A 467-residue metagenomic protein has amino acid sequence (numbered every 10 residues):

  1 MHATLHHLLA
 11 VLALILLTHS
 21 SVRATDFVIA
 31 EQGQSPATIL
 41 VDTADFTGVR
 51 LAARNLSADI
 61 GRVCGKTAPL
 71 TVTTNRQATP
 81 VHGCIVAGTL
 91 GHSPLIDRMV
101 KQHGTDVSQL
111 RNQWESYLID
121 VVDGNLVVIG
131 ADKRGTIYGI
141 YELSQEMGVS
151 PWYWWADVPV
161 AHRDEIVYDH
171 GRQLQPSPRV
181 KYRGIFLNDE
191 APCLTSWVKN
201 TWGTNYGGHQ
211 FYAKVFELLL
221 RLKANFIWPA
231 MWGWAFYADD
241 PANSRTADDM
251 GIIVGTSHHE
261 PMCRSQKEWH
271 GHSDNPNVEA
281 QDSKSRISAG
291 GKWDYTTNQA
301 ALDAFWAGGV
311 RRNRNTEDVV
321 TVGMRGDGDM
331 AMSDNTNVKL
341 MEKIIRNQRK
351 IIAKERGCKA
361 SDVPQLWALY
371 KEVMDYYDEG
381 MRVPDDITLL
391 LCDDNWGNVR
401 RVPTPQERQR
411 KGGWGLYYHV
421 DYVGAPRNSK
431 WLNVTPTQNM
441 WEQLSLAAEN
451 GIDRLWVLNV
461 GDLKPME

Functional and structural regions predicted by a protein language model:
H7-H19: Bacterial N-terminal signal peptides
A24-S177: Contiguous, structured surface segment used for ligand recognition
L70-V72, A161-Y168, M231-W232, A238-D249 (+1 more regions): Gly/Pro-rich turn-and-neighbor structural signature
L90-S93, L118, V122-P159, A238-N298: Hydrophobic or amphipathic alpha-helical targeting/insertion segments
S150-N205, F211-A230, G412-G415: An acidic-aromatic substrate-binding cleft motif
R183-G208, E217-R221, D248-M250, S257-M332 (+1 more regions): Aromatic- and acidic-residue-enriched carbohydrate-binding clefts of CAZyme catalytic domains
N205-G233, A242, T246-G255, N315 (+1 more regions): Catalytic domains of carbohydrate-active enzymes, especially glycoside hydrolases
L220, N225-W228, W234, H258 (+2 more regions): Structured mid-domain segments that build the active-site/substrate or prosthetic-cofactor binding neighborhood
